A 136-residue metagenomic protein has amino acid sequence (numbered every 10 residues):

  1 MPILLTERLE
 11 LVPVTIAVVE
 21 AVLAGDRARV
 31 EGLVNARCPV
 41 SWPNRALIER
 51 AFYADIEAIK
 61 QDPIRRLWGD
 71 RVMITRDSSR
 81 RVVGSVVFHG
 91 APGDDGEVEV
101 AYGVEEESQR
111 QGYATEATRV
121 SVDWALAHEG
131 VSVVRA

Functional and structural regions predicted by a protein language model:
M1-E99, V104-E107, V120-W124, H128 (+1 more regions): GNAT-family acyltransferases
R110-T115: Glycine-rich acyl-CoA binding loop
